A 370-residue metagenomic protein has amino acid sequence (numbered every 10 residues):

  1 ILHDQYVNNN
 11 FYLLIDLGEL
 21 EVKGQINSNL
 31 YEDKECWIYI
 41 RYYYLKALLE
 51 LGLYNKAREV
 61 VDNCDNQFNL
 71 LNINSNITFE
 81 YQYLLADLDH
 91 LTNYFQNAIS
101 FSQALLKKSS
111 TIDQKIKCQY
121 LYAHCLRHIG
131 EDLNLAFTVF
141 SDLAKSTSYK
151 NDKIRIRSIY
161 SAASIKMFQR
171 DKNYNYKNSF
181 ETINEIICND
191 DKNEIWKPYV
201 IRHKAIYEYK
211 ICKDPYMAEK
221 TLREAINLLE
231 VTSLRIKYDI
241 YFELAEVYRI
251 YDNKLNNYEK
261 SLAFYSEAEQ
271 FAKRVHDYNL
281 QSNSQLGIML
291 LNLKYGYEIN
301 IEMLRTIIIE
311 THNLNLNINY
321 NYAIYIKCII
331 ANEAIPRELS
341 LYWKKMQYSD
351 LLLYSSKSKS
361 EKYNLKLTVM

Functional and structural regions predicted by a protein language model:
I1, E267-Q270, R274-N279, N283-L286 (+1 more regions): C-terminal non-catalytic interaction modules
L2-I15, K46-A57, A86-N97, H124-A136 (+6 more regions): Short coil/turn connectors between adjacent alpha-helices in alpha-solenoid helical repeat scaffolds
E19-N29, D62-L70, I99, Q103-S110 (+6 more regions): Amphipathic alpha-helical segments of tetratricopeptide repeats
E32-C36, I73-I77, Q114, D132 (+8 more regions): Structural signature of alpha-solenoid helical repeat junctions
C36-Y39, N76-E80, K117-Q119, H124 (+8 more regions): Residue register of alpha-helical TPR repeats
Y44, L85, Y122, Y160-A162 (+5 more regions): Structural register within alpha-helical repeat arrays
Q114-K117, L121-N178, K192-Y199, H203: Solenoidal tandem-repeat scaffolds enriched in leucines and small polar residues
D190-N313: Eukaryotic tandem repeat interaction scaffolds
